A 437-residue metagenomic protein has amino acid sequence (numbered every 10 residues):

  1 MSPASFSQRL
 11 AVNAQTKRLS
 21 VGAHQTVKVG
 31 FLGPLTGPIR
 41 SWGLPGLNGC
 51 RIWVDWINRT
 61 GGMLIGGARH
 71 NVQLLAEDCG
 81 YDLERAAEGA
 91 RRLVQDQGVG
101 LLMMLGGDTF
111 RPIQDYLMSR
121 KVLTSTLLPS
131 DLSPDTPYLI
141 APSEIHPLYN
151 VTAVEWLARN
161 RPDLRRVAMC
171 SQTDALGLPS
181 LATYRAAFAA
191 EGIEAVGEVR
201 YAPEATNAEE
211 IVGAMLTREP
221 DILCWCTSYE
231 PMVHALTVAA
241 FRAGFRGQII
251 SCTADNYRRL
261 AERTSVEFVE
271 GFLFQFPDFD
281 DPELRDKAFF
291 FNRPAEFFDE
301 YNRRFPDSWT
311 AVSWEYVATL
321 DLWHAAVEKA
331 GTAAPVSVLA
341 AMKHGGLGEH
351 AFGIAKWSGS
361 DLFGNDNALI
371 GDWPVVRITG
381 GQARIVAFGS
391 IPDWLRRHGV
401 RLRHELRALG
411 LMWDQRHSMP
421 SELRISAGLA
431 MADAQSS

Functional and structural regions predicted by a protein language model:
M1-S437: Extracytosolic ligand-binding ectodomains
